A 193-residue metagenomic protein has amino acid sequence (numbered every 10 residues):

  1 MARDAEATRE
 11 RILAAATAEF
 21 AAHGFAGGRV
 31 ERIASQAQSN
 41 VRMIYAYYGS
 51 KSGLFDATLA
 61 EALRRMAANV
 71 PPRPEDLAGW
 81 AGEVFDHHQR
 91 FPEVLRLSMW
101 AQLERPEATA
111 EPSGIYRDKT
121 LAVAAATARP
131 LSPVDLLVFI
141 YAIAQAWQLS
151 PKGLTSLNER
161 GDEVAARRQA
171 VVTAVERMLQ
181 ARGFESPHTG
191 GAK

Functional and structural regions predicted by a protein language model:
A5: Extreme N-terminal segment that seeds HTH/winged-HTH DNA-binding domains in transcriptional regulators
R11, A15, E19-G53, A57: Helix-turn-helix
R11, G53, G79, E83 (+2 more regions): Amphipathic alpha-helical interaction segments
D56-E83, Y116-A124: Amphipathic alpha-helical linker/stalk segments
A67, P71, R105-V138, A166-T173: Amphipathic alpha-helical packing segments from all-alpha helical-bundle domains
A78-A110, A144-K152: Helical hydrophobic small-molecule/effector-binding pocket
D86, R90, R117-A125, I143-K193: C-terminal peripheral helix-coil segments that are non-catalytic and often amphipathic
